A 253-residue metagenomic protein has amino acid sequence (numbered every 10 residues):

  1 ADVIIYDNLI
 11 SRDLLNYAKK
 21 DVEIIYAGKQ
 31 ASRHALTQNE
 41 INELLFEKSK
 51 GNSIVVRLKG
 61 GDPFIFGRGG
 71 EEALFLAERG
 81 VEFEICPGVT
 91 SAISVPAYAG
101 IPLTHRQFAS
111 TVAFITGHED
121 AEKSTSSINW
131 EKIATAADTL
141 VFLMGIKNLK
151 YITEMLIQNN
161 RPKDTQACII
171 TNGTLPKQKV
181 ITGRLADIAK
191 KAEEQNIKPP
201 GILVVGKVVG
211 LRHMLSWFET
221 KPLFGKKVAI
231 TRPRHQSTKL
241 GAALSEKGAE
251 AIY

Functional and structural regions predicted by a protein language model:
A1-V89, E194, G201: Class I S-adenosyl-L-methionine
N8, E250-Y253: A short beta-strand-loop structural module common to alpha/beta enzyme folds
N8-S11, A27-H34, V89-S91, A109-T111 (+3 more regions): Short, acidic/turn-prone active-site loops that include or flank metal/cofactor- and phosphate-binding residues
L14-Y17, R33-N39, S94-P96, K123-T125 (+1 more regions): Short, charged, surface-exposed secondary-structure boundary motifs
E40, K50-V55, L74, T111 (+2 more regions): A contiguous loop/helix-start segment that scaffolds small-molecule binding in enzyme catalytic cores
S53, G80-V81, R161-P162, G248-E250: Short phosphate-binding/catalytic loops that engage adenosine nucleotides
G60-A136, I181: Class I SAM-dependent methyltransferase SAM-binding "motif I" and its flanking Rossmann-like core
